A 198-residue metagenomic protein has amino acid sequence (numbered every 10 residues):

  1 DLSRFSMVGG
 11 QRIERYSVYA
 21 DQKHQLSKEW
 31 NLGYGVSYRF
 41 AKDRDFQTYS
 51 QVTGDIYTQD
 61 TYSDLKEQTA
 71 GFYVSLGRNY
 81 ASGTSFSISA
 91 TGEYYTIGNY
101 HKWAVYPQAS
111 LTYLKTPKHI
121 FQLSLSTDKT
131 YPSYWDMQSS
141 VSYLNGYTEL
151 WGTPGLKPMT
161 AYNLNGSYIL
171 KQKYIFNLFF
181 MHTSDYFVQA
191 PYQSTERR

Functional and structural regions predicted by a protein language model:
D1, R44-T53, I97-Y106, Y134-S142 (+3 more regions): Outer-membrane beta-barrel translocator domains and adjoining extracellular loop/strand segments of Gram-negative
D1-Y100, P107, L114: Face-selective signature of the C-terminal outer-membrane beta-barrel domain
S6, R15-S17, T61, L65 (+2 more regions): Outer membrane beta-barrel strand-and-loop segments of large Gram-negative receptors, especially TonB-dependent
Y16, A70, V105, L150 (+1 more regions): Exposed loop/turn and edge beta-strand positions of beta-sandwich/beta-sheet ligand-binding modules
Q22-H24, L76-Y80, L111-K115, L125-T127 (+2 more regions): Residue-level signature of outer-membrane beta-barrel architecture
N31-G33, G83-S85, S110, I120-S124 (+1 more regions): Membrane-spanning beta-strand positions in outer-membrane beta-barrel proteins
R39-D45, E93-I97, S126-P132, K173 (+1 more regions): Structural signature of outer-membrane beta-barrel domains
K129-L178, H182-S184: Outer-membrane beta-barrel signature, preferentially recognizing the C-terminal barrel domain of Gram-negative
